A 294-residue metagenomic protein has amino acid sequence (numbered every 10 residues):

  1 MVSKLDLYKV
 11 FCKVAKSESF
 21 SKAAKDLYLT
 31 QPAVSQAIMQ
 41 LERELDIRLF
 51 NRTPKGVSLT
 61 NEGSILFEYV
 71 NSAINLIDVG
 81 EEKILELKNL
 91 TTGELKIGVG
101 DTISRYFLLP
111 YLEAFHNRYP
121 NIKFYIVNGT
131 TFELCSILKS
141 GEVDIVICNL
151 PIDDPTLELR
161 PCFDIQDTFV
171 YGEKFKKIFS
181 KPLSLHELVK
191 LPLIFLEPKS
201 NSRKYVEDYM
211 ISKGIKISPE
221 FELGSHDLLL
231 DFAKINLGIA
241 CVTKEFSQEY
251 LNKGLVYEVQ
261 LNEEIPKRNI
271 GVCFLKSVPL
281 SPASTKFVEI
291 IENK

Functional and structural regions predicted by a protein language model:
C12-L29: Short helix-boundary/capping micro-motifs
F20, E42-L59: A short LG(V/I)-centered, amphipathic sequence patch enriched for acidic residue(s) preceding the LG motif
E44-L45, L66-K88: Alpha-helical linker/hinge and terminal dimerization helices associated with HTH transcriptional regulators
T92-P155, L223: Central regulatory/effector-binding core of bacterial HTH transcription factors
F107, Y257-K294: A late-sequence structural motif
T130-L134, K139-V143, C148-N149, S202 (+1 more regions): Hydrophobic hinge/microswitch elements
D154-I194: Flexible hinge/capping segments at coil-to-helix
P192-K213, L280-S284, V288: Secondary-structure junction motif
